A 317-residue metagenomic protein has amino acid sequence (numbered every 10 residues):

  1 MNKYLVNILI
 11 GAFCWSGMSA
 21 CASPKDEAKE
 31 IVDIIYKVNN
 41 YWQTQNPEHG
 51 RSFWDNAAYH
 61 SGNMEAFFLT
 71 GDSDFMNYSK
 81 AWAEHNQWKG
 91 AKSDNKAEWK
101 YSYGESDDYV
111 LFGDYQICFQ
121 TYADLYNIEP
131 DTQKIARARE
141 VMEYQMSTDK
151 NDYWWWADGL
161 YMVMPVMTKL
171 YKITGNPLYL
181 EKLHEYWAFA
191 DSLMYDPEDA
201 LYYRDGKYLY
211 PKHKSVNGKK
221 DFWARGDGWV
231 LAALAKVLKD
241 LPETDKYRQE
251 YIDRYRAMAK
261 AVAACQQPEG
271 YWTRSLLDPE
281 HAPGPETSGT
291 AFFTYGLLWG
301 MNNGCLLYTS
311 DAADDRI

Functional and structural regions predicted by a protein language model:
M1-D26: Bacterial Sec-dependent N-terminal signal peptides
S23-E98, I128-E140, P177: Low-complexity, Ser/Thr/Pro/Gly-enriched N-terminal "stalk/linker" regions
N40-Q43, H60-F68, K96-L125, D158-L170 (+2 more regions): Carbohydrate-binding/catalytic loop surfaces
A58-S73, I117-D131, V163-N176, W229-Y247 (+1 more regions): Well-ordered alpha-helical scaffold segments within catalytic/enzyme domains
I135-Y161: Asp-box/WD-like beta-propeller blade repeats and closely related beta-sheet repeat scaffolds
N151-D205: Aromatic- and glycine-enriched pocket-lining scaffold segments that form the walls of small-molecule binding clefts
L231, K236-L276: Oxyanion-binding "anion nests"
Y308-I317: Single conserved hydrophobic/aromatic residue that forms the stacking wall/gate of nucleotide- or nucleobase-binding
